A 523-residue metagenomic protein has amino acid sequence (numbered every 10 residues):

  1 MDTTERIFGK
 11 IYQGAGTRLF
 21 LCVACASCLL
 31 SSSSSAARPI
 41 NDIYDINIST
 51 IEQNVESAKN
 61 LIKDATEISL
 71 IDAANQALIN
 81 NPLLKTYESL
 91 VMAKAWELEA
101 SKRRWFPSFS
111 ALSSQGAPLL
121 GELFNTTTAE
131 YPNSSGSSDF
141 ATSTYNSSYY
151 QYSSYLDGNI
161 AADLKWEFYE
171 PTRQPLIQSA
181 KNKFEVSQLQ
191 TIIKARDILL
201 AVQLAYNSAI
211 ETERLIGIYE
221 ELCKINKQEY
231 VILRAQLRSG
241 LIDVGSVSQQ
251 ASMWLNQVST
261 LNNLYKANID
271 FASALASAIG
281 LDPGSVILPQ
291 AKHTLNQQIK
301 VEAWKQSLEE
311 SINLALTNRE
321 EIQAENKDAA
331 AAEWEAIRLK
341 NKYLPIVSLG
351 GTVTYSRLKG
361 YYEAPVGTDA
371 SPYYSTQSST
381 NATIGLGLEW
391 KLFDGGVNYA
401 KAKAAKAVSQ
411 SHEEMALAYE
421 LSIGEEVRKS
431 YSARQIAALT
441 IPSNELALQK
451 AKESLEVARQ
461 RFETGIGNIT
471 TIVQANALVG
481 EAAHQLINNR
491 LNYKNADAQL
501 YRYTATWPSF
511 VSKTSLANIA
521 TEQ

Functional and structural regions predicted by a protein language model:
D2-G9, T191, D197-L314, A433 (+4 more regions): Periplasmic alpha-helical coiled-coil/stalk elements that build and connect Gram-negative outer-membrane
T3, A36-T50, N54-K63, L119 (+3 more regions): Acidic, low-complexity, intrinsically disordered peripheral segments
L19-S31: Bacterial N-terminal signal peptides
A37-S208, V347, G396-Y399, K406-S409: Short flexible linkers and secondary-structure junctions
A73-L78, E130-S143, L281-S356, G360 (+1 more regions): Amphipathic alpha-helical coiled-coil scaffold segments and their short linker/junction regions
K85-S89, K102-R103, Y152-Y155, F168-A195 (+6 more regions): Sec/SRP-type N-terminal targeting helices
Q115-L119, F168, V353-K359, W390-D394 (+1 more regions): Transmembrane beta-strands of outer-membrane beta-barrel pores
N256-L281, L446-S509: Short segments within alpha-helical structural elements
